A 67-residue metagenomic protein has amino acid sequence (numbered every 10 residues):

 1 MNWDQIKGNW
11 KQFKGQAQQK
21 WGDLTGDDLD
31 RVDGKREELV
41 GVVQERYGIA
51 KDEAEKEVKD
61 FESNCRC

Functional and structural regions predicted by a protein language model:
M1-C67: Intrinsically disordered, low-complexity, hydrophilic segments
